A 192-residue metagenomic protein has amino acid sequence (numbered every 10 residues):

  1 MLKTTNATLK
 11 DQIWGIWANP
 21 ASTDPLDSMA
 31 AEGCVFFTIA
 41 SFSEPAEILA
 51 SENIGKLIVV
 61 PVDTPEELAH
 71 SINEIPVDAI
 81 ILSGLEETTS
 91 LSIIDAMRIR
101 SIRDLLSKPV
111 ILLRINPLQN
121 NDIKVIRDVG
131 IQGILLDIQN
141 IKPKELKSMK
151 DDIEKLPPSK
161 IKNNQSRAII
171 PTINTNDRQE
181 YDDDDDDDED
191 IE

Functional and structural regions predicted by a protein language model:
M1, E32-E47, A79-T89, R127-M149: Glycine-rich phosphate-binding active-site loops on the catalytic face of alpha/beta enzymes
M1-C34, T38-E52, A96, R100: N-terminal active-site wall of soluble small-molecule enzyme domains
M1-I16, N73, Y181-E192: Conserved N-terminal beta1-alpha1 strand-loop-helix module at the mouth
D11-W17, V35-T38, G55-V59, D78-I81 (+2 more regions): Structural preference for beta-strand elements that scaffold enzyme active sites
G15-D24, A40-F42, V59-E66, P109-N120: Glycine-rich beta-to-alpha transition loops that act as phosphate-gripper elements at the mouths of alpha/beta enzyme
T23-A31, D63-E74, N116-I134: Catalytic cores of alpha/beta
N73-I99: Glycine/Thr-rich beta-alpha phosphate-binding loop at enzyme active sites
N140-E192: C-terminal helical cap(s) of enzyme catalytic domains, especially alpha/beta-barrels
